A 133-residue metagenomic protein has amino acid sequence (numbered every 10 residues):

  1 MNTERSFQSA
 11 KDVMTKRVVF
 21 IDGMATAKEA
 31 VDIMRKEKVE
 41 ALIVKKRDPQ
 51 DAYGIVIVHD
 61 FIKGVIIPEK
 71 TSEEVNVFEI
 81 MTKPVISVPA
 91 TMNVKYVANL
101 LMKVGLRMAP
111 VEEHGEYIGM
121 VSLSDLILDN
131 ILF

Functional and structural regions predicted by a protein language model:
M1-F133: Tandem CBS (Cystathionine beta-synthase) repeat/Bateman regulatory domains
